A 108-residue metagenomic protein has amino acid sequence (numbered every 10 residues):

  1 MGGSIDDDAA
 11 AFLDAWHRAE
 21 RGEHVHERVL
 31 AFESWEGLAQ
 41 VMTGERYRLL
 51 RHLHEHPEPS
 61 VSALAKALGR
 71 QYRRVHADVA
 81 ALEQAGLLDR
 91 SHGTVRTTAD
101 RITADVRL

Functional and structural regions predicted by a protein language model:
E20-Y47: Short alpha-helical segments that sit at the start of domains
E36-E45, S60, R90-L108: Short, cationic-aromatic polyanion-contact patches
G44-P57: Short amphipathic alpha-helical interface segments
A63-L68: A short acidic, leucine-rich amphipathic alpha-helix
V79-A80: Short, hydrophobic-biased segments on the C-terminal half of alpha helices that form "recognition helices"
G86: Glycine-centered, phosphate/nucleic-acid-interacting loop/turn motifs that mediate DNA/RNA or nucleotide
